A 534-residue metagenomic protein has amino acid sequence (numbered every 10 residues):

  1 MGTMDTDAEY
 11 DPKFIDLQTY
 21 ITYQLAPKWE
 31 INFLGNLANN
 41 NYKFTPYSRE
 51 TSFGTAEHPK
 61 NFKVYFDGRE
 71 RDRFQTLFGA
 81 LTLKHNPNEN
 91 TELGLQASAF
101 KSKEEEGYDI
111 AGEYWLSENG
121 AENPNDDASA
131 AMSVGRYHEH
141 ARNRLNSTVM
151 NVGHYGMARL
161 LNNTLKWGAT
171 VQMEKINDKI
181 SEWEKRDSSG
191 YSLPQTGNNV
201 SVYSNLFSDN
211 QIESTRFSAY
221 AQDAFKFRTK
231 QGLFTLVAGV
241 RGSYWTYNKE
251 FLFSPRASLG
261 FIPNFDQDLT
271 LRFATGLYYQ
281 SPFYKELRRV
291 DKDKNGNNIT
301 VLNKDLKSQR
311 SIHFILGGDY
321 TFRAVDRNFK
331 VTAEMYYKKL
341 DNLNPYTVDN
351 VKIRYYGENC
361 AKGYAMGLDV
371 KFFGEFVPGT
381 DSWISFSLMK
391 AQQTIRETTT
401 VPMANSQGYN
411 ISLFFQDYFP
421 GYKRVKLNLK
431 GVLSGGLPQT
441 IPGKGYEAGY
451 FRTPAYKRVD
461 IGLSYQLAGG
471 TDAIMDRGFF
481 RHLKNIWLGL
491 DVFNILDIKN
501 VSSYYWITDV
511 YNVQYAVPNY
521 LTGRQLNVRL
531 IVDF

Functional and structural regions predicted by a protein language model:
M1, F14-L17, T45-G54, F62-Y65 (+8 more regions): Surface-exposed extracellular loop regions of Gram-negative outer-membrane beta-barrel proteins
M1, F33-N39, L95-K101, W167-M173 (+9 more regions): Transmembrane beta-barrel strands of outer-membrane/channel proteins
M1-T45, R71-L95: Transmembrane beta-barrel wall of Gram-negative outer-membrane proteins
E92-S98, D305-Y364, L488-F493: Membrane-embedded beta-barrel scaffold of Gram-negative outer-membrane proteins
D126-L233, C360-G367: Outer-membrane beta-barrel transmembrane domain signature of Gram-negative proteins, especially the mid-to-C-terminal
S147-V149, T170, L206-K330, E334-K338 (+1 more regions): Structural signature of Gram-negative outer-membrane beta-barrels, strongest in the C-terminal barrel of TonB-dependent
F227-G232, Y336-K339, Y356-I441: Gram-negative outer-membrane beta-barrel transporters
S382, R424, V432-P442, Y465-F534: C-terminal beta-signal and adjacent terminal beta-strands/loops of Gram-negative outer-membrane beta-barrel proteins
